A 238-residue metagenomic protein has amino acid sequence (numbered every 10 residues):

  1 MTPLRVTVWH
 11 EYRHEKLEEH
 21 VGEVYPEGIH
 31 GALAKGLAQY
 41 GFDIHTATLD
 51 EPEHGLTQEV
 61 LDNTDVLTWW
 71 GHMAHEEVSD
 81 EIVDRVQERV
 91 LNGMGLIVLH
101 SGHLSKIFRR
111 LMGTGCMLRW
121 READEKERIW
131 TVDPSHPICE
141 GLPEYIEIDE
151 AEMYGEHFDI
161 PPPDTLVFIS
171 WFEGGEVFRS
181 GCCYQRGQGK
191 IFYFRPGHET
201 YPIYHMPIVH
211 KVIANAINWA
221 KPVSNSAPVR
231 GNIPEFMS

Functional and structural regions predicted by a protein language model:
M1-P3, E122, R186-S238: Extracellular ligand-binding/catalytic regions of CAZymes and related secreted enzymes and adhesion modules
P3-E23: Short glycine-rich His-centered loop
V8, L96-V98, Y193: Structural beta-sheet core signal
R13-H14, P52, A74, H103-S105 (+3 more regions): Short, solvent-exposed loop/turn segments at secondary-structure junctions
G22-S105: Helical hinge/lid and interdomain linker segments adjacent to catalytic or ligand-binding clefts that mediate domain
D43, D62, W120-R195, R230: Catalytic beta-strand/loop cores that center a nucleophilic Ser/Cys/Thr and support acyl-enzyme chemistry
A74-L142: A glycine-rich, often tryptophan-bearing local segment used as a flexible ligand/cofactor-contacting loop or short
